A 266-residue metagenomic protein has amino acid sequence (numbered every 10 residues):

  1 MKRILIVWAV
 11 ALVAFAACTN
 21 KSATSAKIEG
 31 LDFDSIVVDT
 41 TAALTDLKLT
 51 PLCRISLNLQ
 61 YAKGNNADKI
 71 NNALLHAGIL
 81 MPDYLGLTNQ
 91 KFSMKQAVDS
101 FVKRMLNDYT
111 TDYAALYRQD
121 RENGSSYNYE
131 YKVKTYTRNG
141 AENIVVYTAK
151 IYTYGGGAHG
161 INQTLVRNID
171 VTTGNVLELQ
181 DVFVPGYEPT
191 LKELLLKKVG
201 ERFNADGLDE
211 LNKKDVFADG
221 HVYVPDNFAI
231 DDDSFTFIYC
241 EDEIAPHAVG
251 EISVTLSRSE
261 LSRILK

Functional and structural regions predicted by a protein language model:
M1-I4, T19-K21: Positively charged n-region of N-terminal signal peptides that target proteins for export
L5-V10: Sec-dependent signal peptide hydrophobic core
A14-A17: C-terminal motif of bacterial Sec signal peptides marking the signal peptidase cleavage site
T19-K266: Compositionally biased intrinsically disordered regions enriched in Thr/Gly
